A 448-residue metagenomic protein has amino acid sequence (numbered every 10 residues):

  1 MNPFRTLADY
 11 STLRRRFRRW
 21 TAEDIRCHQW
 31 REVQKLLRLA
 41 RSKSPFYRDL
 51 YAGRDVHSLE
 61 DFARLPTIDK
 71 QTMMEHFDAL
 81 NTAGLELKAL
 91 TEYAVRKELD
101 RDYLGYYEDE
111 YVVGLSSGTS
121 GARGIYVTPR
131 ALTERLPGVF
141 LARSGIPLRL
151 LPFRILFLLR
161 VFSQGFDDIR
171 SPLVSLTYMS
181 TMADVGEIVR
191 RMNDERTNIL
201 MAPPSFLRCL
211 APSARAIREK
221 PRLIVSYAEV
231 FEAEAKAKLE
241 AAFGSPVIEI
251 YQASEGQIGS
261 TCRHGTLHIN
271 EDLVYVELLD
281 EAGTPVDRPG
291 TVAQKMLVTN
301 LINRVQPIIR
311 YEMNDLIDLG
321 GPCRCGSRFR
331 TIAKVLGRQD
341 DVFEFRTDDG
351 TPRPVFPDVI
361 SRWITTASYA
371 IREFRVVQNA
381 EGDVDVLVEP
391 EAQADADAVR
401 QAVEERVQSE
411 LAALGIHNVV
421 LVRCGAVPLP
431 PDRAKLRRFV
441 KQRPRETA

Functional and structural regions predicted by a protein language model:
M1-L115, G121-L136, A142, I146 (+6 more regions): Nucleotide 5′-phosphate-binding alpha/beta core
A40, S116, I155, L200 (+7 more regions): Residue-level signal for inorganic ion chemistry
A131-F140, P152-R208: AMP-binding/adenylate-forming
L151, P172, E219-K220, A242-P246: Short, structured coil segments at secondary-structure junctions
L151-I155, K295, D383: Residues that mark the start of a beta-strand
A183, T197-K236, I248-E255: Adenylate-forming
L200, I302-V305, I309-L411: AMP-binding/adenylate-forming catalytic core of the ANL superfamily
A235-C323: Conserved AMP-binding/adenylate-forming
